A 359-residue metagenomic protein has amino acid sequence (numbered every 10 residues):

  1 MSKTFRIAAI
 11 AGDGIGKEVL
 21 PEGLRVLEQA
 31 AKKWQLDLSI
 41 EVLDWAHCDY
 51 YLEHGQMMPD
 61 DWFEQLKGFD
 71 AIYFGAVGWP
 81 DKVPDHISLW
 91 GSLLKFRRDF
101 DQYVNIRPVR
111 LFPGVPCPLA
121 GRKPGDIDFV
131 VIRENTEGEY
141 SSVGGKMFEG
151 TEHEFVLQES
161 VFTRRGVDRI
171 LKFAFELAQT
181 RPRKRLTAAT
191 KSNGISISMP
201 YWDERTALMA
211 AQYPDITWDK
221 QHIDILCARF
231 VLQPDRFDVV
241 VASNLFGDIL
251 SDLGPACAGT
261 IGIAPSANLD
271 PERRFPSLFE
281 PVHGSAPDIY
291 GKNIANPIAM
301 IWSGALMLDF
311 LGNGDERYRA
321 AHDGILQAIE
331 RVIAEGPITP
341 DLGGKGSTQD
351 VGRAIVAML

Functional and structural regions predicted by a protein language model:
R6-I15, Y73-G78, L186-S192, A305-D309 (+1 more regions): Short glycine-rich or small-residue beta-strand-to-loop segments that form or flank ligand, phosphate, metal/Fe-S
A8-R25, Q29-A31, T151-D224, R236: Glycine-rich phosphate/diphosphate-binding loop of Rossmann-like nucleotide-binding domains
D13-G16, D70, I132, A174 (+5 more regions): Buried hydrophobic positions in well-ordered alpha/beta secondary-structure cores of metabolic enzymes
G23, L27, T206, M300-L308 (+1 more regions): Buried hydrophobic packing segments
Q35-P59, F230: N-terminal beta-loop-helix "entrance" segment that forms/cooperates in small-molecule cofactor or anionic ligand
Y50-L157, L245-G247: N-terminal glycine-rich phosphate/adenylate-binding segment common to multiple enzyme folds
Y51, F230-E335: Glycine-rich phosphate/nucleotide-binding loop
T136, S142-A188, S192-I195, D315-A320 (+1 more regions): Glycine-rich phosphate/pyrophosphate-binding loop and the adjoining helix
